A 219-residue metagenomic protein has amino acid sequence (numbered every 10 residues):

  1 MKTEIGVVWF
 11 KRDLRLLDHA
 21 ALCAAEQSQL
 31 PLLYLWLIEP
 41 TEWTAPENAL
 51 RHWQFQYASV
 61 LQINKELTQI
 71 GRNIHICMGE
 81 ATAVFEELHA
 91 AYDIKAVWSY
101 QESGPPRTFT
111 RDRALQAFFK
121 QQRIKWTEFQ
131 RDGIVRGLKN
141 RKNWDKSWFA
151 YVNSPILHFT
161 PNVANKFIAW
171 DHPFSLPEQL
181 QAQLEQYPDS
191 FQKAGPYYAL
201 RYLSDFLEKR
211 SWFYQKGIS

Functional and structural regions predicted by a protein language model:
M1-S219: Active-site "lid/cap" and pocket-lining segments within catalytic core domains
